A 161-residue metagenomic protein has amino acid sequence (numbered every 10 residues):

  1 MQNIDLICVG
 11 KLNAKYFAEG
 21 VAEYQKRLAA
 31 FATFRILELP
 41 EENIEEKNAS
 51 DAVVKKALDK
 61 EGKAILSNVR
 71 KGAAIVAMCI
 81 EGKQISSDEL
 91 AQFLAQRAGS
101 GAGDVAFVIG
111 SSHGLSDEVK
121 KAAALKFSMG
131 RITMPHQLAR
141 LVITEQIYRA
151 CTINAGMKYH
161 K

Functional and structural regions predicted by a protein language model:
M1-L28: N-terminal beta1-alpha1 ligand-phosphate binding loop
D5-I7, R35-L37, A106: A structural signal for isolated positions on well-ordered beta-strands in alpha/beta enzyme cores
L12, I80-K83, S111-G114: Short glycine-rich anion-binding loops that position phosphate/pyrophosphate groups of nucleotides and phosphorylated
A30-I44: A short beta-strand-loop structural module common to alpha/beta enzyme folds
A32, G72-A73, A123: Short, well-ordered alpha-helix to beta-strand connector turns
P40-V105: S-adenosyl-L-methionine/SAH cofactor-binding core of RNA-modifying enzymes
G99-V108, G130-H136: Short, acidic/small-residue loops that bind anionic groups at enzyme active sites
H113, D117-K161: Structured adenosyl-cofactor binding patch, chiefly the S-adenosyl-L-methionine
